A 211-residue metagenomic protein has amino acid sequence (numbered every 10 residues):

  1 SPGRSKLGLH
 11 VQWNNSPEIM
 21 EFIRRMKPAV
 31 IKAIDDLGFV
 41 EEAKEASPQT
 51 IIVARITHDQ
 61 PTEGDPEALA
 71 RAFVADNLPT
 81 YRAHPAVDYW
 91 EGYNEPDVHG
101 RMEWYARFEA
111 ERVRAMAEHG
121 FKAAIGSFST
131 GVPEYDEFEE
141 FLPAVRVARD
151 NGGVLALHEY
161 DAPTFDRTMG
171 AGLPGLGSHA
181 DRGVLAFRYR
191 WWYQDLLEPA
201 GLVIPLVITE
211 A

Functional and structural regions predicted by a protein language model:
S1-L37: Boundary/entry segment of secreted carbohydrate-active catalytic domains
R4, P96-V98, S178: A short, structure-level motif marking secondary-structure boundaries and short turns
W13, W90, W104, W191-W192: A residue-identity detector for tryptophan
W13-N14, I34, H99-A106, H179-A186: Soluble non-cytosolic domains of exported or imported proteins
N15-I19, D35-E45, A68-T80, S129-V147 (+2 more regions): Alpha-helical scaffolding within the catalytic cores of extracellular/periplasmic polymer-degrading hydrolases
F22-R25, A46, A115, H119 (+1 more regions): Structured segments of extracytoplasmic/periplasmic soluble domains in secreted or envelope-associated proteins
A33-I34, T50, A54-Q60, D88 (+4 more regions): Aromatic- and acid-rich polysaccharide-binding/catalytic face of secreted or lumenal carbohydrate-active enzymes
E41-E137, R149-N151: Substrate-binding cleft of extracellular glycoside hydrolase catalytic domains
